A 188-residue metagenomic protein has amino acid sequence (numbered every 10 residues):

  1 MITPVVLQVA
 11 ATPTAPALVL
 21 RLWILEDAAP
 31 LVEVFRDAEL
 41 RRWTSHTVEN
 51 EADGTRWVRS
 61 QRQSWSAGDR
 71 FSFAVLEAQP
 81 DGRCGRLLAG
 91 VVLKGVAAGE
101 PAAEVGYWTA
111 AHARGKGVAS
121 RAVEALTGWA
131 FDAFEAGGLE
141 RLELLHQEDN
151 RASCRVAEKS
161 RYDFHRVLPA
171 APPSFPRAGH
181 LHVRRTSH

Functional and structural regions predicted by a protein language model:
M1-E39, S72, L76-H188: Acyl-donor (CoA/ACP) binding surface of acyl/acetyltransferases
E39-S60, F71: Conserved GNAT-fold acetyl-CoA-binding loop/helix
R59-R62, F131: Generic structural signal for well-ordered alpha-helical scaffold segments
Q63-G68: Short loop/turn motifs at secondary-structure junctions and domain boundaries
